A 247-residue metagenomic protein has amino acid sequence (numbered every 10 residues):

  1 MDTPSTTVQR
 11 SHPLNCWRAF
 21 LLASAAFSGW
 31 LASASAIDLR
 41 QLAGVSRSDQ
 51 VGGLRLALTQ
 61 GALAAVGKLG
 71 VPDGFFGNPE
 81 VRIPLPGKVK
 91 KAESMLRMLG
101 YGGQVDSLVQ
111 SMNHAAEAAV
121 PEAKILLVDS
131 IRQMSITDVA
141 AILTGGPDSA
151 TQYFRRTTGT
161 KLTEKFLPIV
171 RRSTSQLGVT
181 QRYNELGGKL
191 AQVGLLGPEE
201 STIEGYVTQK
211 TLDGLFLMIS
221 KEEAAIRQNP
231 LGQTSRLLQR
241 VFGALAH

Functional and structural regions predicted by a protein language model:
P4-L21: Bacterial N-terminal signal peptides that target proteins for export
A19-G29: Bacterial N-terminal signal peptides
W30-A36: Sec/Tat signal peptide C-region and signal peptidase I cleavage site
I37, Q41, G214-H247: A cross-kingdom marker for long, charged
I37-S111: N-terminal Sec/ER secretory leader and immediately downstream segment of secreted/extracellular precursors
L69, A118, E122, Q152 (+1 more regions): Alpha-helical transmembrane segments and their juxtamembrane interface "caps" in small multi-pass membrane proteins
Y101-S173: Mid-length scaffold segments of soluble, non-membrane domains
I169-L215: An amphipathic alpha-helical core segment
